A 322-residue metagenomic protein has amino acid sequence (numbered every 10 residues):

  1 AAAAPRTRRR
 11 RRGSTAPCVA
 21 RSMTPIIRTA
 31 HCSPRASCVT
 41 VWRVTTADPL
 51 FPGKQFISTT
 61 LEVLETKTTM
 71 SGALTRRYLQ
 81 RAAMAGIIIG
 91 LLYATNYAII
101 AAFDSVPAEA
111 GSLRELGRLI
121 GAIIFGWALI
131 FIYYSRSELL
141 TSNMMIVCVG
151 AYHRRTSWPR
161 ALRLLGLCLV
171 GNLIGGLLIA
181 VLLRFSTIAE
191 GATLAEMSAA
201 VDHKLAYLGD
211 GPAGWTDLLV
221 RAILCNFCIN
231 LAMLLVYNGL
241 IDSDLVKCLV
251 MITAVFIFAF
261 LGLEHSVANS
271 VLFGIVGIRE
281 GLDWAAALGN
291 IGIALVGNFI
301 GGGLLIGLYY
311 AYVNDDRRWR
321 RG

Functional and structural regions predicted by a protein language model:
A1-A3: Low-complexity/repetitive intrinsically disordered segments
R6-T24, R28, S33-S37: Low-acidity, Ser/Thr- and Arg-rich intrinsically disordered low-complexity segments
C32-G322: Alpha-helical transmembrane segments and their helix-helix packing motifs
